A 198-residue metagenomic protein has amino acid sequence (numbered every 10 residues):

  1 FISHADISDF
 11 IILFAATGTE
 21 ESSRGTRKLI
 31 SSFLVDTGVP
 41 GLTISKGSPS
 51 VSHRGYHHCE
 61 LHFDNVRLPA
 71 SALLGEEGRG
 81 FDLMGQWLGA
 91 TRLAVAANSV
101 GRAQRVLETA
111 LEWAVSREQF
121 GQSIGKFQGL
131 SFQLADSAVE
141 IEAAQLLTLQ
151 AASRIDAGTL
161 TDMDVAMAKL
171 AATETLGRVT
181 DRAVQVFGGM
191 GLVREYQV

Functional and structural regions predicted by a protein language model:
F1-A5, H53, G89-A94: Glycine-rich phosphate/pyrophosphate-binding beta-alpha loops
F1-I44: A short core secondary-structure module
A5, G25-R27, G55-Y56, L160 (+2 more regions): A generic fold-level signal
T19-E20, D36, L68-P69, S123 (+1 more regions): Short, solvent-exposed coil/turn linker segments
S23-G25, I44-K46, A70-E77: Short, charged, solvent-exposed linker or helix-capping segments at domain edges/interfaces that act as flexible hinges
G38-R67: Flexible, small-/acidic-enriched active-site or ligand-binding loops
G47-V51, L74, E118-Q119: Glycine-anchored helix-breaking recognition loops at helix->coil/strand junctions
E60-N65, E76-V198: Alpha-helical interface subdomain recognition
